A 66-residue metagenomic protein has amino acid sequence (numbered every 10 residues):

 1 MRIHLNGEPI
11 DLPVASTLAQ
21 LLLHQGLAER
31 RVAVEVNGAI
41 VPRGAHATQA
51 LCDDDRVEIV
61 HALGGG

Functional and structural regions predicted by a protein language model:
M1-G65: Ubiquitin-like/PB1-type beta-grasp interaction modules and other compact soluble beta-rich domains
